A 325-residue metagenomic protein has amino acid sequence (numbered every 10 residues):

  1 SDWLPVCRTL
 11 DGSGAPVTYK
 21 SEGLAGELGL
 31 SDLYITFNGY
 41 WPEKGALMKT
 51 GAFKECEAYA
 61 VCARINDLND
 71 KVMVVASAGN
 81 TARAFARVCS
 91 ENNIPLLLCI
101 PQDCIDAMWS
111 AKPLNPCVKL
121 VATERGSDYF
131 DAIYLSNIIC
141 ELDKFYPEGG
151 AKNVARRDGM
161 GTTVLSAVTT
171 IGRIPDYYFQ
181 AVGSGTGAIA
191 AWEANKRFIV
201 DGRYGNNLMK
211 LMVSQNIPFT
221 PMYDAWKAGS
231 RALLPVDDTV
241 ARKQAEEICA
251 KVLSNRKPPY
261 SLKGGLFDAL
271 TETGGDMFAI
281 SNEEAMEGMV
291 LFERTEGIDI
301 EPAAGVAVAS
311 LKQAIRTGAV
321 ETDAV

Functional and structural regions predicted by a protein language model:
S1-V325: PLP-dependent amino-acid enzyme catalytic core
